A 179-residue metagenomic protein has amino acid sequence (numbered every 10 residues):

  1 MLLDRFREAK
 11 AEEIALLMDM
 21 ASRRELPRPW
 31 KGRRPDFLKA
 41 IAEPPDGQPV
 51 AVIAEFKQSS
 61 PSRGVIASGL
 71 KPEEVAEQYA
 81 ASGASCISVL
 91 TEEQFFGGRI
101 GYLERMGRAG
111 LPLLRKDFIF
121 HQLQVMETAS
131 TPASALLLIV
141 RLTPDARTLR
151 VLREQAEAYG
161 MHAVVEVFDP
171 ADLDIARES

Functional and structural regions predicted by a protein language model:
M1-L113, F120-L123, Q155-E178: Conserved N-terminal beta1-alpha1 strand-loop-helix module at the mouth
E12-A21, V140-R150: Amphipathic repeat-derived elements
L90-T91, K116-D117, L137-R141: Short beta->alpha connector loops at strand-helix junctions that form conserved, small/polar/Pro-enriched
Q124-L142, T148, R153: A short alpha/beta connector and helix-capping loop motif
